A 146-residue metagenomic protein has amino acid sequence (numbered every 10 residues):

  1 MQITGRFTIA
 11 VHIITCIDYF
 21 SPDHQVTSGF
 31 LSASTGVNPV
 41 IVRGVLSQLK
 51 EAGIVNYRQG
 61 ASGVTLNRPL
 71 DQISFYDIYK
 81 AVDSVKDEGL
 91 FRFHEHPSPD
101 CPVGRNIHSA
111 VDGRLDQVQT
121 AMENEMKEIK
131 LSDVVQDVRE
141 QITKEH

Functional and structural regions predicted by a protein language model:
M1-I14: Short alpha-helical segments that sit at the start of domains
I13-F20, A81: Short amphipathic alpha-helical elements of helix-turn-helix/winged-helix folds
V26-T35: A short alpha-helical element within helix-turn-helix/winged-helix DNA-binding domains across DNA-binding proteins
N38-I41: Short coil turns linking two alpha-helices in DNA-binding domains
L46-A52: Basic amphipathic alpha-helical segments that dock to polyanions
A52-N67: Beta-hairpin "wing" of winged helix-turn-helix
L70-H96: Conserved segment of winged-helix/HTH DNA-binding domains
R92-H146: C-terminal regulatory/oligomerization modules of transcriptional regulators
